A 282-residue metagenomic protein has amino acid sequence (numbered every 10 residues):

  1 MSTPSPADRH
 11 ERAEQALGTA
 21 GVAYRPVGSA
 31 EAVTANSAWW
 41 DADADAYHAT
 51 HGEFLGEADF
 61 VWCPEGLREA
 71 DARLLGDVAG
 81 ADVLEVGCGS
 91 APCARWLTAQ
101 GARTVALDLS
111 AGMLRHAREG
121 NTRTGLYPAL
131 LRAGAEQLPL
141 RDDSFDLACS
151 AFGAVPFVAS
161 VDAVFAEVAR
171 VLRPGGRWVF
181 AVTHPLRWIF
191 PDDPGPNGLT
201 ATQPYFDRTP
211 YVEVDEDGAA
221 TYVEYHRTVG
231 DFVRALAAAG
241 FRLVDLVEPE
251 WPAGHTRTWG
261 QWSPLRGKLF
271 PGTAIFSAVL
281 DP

Functional and structural regions predicted by a protein language model:
S2-A79, P92-C93, M113: Conserved class I S-adenosyl-L-methionine
D82-Q137: Class I SAM-dependent methyltransferase SAM/SAH-binding core
E136-L147: A short acidic, Gly/Pro-enriched loop at the edge of an enzyme's catalytic core that lines a small-molecule cofactor
D146-V161: A short SAM/SAH-binding and catalytic strip from SAM-dependent methyltransferases
D162-R177: A short glycine-rich, Lys/Arg-flanked "PGG" loop and its adjoining helix->strand segment in the class I
R177-V212: Conserved class I S-adenosyl-L-methionine
V182-F190, E216-D231: Acceptor-substrate binding/catalytic loop of class I
V212, V223-L246: Short alpha-helix
